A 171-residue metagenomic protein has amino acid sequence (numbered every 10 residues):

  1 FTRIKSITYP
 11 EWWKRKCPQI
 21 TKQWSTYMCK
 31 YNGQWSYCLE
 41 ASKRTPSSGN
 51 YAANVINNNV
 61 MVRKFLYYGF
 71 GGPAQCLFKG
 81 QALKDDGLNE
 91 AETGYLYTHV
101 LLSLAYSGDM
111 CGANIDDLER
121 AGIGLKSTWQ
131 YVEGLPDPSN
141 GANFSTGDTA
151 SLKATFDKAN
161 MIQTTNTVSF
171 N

Functional and structural regions predicted by a protein language model:
F1-K158: Short, surface-exposed polybasic-aromatic patches that bind anionic ligands, especially phosphate groups
T164-N171: Charged, long alpha-helical assembly modules
